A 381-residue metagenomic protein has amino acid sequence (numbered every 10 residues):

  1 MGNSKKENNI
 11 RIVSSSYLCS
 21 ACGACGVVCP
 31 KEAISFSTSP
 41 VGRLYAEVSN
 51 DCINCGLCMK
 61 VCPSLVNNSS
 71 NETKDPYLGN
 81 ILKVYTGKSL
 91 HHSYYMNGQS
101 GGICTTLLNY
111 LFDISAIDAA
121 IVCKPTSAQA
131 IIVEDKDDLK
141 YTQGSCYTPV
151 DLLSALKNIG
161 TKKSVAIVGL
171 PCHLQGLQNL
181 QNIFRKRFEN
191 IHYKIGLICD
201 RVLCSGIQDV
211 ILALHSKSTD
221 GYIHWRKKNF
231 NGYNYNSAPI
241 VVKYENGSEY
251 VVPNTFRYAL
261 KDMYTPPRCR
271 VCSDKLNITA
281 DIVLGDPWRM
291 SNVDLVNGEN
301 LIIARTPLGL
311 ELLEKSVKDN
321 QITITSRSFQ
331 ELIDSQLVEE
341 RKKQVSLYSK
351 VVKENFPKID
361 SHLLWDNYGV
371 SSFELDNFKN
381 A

Functional and structural regions predicted by a protein language model:
G2-K5, A24-E47, L57-P76, I282: Iron-sulfur cluster-binding cysteine motifs and their immediate structural context in ferredoxin-like electron-transfer
R11-E32, E47-L65, G98, G102 (+2 more regions): Cysteine-centered iron-sulfur cluster-binding motifs in ferredoxin-type domains/subunits of redox enzymes
I53, L57-K60, S64-I103, L108 (+2 more regions): Electropositive, gly/pro-rich neighborhoods at or near active sites that engage anionic ligands
G98, I103-F112, A116-G160: Portal/gating segments that form or line small-molecule/metal binding sites
S100-I103, I167-L177, R201-L203: Gly/Ser/Thr-rich loops at beta-strand to alpha-helix junctions that form or flank small-molecule/cofactor-binding
I117-D118, S216-A381: Long, compositionally biased charged/polar accessory segments in the mid-to-C-terminal portions of proteins
N182-G196: A short alpha->loop->secondary-structure connector
I198-V210: Short, conserved secondary-structure transition motifs
